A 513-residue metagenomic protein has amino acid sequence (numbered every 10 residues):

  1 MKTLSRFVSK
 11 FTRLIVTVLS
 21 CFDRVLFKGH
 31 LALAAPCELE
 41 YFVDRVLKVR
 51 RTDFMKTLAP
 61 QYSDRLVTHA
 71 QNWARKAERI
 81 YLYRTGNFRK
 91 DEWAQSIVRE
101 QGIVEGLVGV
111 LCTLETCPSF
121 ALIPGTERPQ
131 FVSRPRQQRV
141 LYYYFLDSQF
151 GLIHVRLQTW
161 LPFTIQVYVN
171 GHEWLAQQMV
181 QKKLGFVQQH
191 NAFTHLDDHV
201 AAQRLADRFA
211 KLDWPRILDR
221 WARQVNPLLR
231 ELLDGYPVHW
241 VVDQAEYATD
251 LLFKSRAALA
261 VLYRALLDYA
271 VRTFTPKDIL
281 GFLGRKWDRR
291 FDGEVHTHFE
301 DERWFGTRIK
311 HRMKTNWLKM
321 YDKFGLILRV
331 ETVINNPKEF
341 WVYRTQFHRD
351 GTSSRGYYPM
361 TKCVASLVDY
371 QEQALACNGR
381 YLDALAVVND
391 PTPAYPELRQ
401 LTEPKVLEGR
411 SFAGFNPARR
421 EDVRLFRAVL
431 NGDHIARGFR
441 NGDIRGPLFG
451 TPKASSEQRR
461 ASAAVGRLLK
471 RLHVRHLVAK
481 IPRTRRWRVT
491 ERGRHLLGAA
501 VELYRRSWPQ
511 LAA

Functional and structural regions predicted by a protein language model:
M1-S255: Long, contiguous, compositionally biased segments that the model treats as domain-scale units
Y144-R399: Extended, non-transmembrane interaction/recognition domains
R399-G438: Short alpha-helical segments that sit at the start of domains
I435-S456, R485: Short acidic, hydrophobic short linear motifs in intrinsically disordered regions
S462-K470: Short, hydrophobic-biased segments on the C-terminal half of alpha helices that form "recognition helices"
R467, T490-E491: Chromatin/DNA-recognition segments of nuclear transcriptional regulators
K470-R483: A short, conserved structural fragment
R485, E491-A513: Short, amphipathic alpha-helical interaction segments positioned at domain boundaries
